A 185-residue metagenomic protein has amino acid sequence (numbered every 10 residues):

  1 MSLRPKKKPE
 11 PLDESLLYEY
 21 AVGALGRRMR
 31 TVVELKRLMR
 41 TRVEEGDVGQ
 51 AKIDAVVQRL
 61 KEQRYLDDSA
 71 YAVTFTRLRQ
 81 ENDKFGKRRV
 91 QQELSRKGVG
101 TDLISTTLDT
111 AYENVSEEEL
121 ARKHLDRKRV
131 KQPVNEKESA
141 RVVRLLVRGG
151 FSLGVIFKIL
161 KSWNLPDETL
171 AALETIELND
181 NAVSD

Functional and structural regions predicted by a protein language model:
M1-D185: An alpha-helical, amphipathic repeat domain used for nucleic-acid recognition, typified by the mTERF helical solenoid
